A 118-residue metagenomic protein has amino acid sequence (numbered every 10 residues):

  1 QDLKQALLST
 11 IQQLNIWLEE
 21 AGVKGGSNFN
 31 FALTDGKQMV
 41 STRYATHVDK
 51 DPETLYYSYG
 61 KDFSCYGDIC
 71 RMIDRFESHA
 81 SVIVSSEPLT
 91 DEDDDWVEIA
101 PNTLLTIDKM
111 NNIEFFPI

Functional and structural regions predicted by a protein language model:
Q1-I118: Conserved short alpha-helical segments that host acidic/polar catalytic motifs at enzyme active sites
